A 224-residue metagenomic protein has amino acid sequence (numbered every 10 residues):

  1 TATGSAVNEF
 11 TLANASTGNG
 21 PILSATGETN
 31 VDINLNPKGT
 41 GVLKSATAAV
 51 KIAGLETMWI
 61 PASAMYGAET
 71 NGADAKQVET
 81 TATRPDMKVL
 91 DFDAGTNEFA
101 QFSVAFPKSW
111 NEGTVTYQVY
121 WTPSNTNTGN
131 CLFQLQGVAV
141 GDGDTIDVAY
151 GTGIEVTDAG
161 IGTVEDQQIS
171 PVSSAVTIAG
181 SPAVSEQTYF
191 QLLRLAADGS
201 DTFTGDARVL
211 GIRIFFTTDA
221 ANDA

Functional and structural regions predicted by a protein language model:
T1-G4, N8-E28, D32-K38, V42-T47 (+4 more regions): Beta-strand-rich, repetitive solenoid scaffolds
T80-G95: Short carbohydrate-recognition loop motifs
A94-S109, T114: Short beta-strands within extracellular/lumenal beta-sheet-rich domains
G113-P123, C131: A short beta-strand element within beta-rich, extracytoplasmic domains of secreted/secretory-pathway proteins
N127-Q134, G205-V209: Short coil-to-beta strand junction motifs in C2/discoidin
T145-G180: Extracellular carbohydrate recognition and processing domains and analogous Trp-centered ligand-binding platforms
Q168-G199: Cysteine-clustered segments with highest specificity for TGF-beta superfamily mature ligands
L195-A224: Proprotein-processing/basic-patch segments
